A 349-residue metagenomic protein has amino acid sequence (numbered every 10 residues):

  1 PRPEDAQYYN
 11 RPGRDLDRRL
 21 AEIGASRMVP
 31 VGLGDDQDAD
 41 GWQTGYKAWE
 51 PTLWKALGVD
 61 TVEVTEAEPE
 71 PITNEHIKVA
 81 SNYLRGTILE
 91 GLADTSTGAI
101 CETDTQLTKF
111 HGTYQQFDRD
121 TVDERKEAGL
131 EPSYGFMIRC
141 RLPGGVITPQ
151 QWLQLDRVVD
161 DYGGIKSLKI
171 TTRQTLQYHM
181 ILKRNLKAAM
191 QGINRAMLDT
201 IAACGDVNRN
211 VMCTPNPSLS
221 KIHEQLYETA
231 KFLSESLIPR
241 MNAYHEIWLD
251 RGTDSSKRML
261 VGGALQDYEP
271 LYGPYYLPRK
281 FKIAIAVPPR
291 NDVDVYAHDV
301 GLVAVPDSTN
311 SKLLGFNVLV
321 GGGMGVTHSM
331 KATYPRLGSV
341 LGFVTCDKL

Functional and structural regions predicted by a protein language model:
P1-I72: FMN-binding flavodoxin-like domain, especially the glycine-rich phosphate-binding loop
L33-D40, C140-G145, R173-L182, C213-S220: Conserved short loop/turn motifs at secondary-structure junctions
P51-H111, Y227-I283, V287-V295: Flexible inter-domain linker/hinge segments
V79, E269-L349: Mobile "lid/hinge" segments at catalytic clefts and subdomain interfaces of large enzymes
A93-V146, R209-P217, T333-G342: Short glycine-/aliphatic-rich beta-strand segments at the starts of folded cytosolic domains
E124-R139, I165-T175, D199-L219, R240-M259 (+2 more regions): Core alpha/beta catalytic barrel or barrel-like domain that forms the active/cofactor pocket in diverse metabolic
V146-Y162: Short amphipathic alpha-helix segments
N185-A196: Charge-rich, low-aromatic oligomerization/scaffolding segments with amphipathic character
